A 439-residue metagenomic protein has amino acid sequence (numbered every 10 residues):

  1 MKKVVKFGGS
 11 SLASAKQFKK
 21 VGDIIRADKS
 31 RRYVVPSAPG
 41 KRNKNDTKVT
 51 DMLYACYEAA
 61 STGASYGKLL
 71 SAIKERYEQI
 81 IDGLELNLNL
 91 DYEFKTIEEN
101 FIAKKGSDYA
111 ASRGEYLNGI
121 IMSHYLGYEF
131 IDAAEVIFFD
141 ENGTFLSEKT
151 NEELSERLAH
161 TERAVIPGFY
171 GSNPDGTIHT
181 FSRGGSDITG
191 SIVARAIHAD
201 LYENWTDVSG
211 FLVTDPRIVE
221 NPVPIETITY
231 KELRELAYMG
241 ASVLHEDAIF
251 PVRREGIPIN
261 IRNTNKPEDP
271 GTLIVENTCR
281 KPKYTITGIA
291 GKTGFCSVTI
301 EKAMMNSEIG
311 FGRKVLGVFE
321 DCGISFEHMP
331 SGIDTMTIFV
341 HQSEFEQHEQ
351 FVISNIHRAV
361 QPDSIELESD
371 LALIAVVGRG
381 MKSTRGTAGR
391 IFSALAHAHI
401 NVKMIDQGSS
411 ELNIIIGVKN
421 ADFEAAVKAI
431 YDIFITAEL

Functional and structural regions predicted by a protein language model:
M1-L244, I249, G417-K419, E438: Nucleotide/pyrophosphate-binding catalytic subdomain
K2-K3, R31-V34, Y128-E129, E162-V165 (+13 more regions): Structural motif
P36-A55, L212, I261-T278, I333 (+1 more regions): Terminal amphipathic helices with adjacent charged low-complexity linkers/tails
S37-G40, A133-V136, F169-Y170, T206-G210 (+7 more regions): Short, ordered loop/turn segments at secondary-structure junctions
H245, G256-N263: Acidic/polar loop patches that form or flank catalytic/metal-binding clefts of enzymes that bind anionic ligands
P270-L439: A conserved regulatory-domain signal marking ACT and ACT-like small-molecule sensing domains and adjacent regulatory
